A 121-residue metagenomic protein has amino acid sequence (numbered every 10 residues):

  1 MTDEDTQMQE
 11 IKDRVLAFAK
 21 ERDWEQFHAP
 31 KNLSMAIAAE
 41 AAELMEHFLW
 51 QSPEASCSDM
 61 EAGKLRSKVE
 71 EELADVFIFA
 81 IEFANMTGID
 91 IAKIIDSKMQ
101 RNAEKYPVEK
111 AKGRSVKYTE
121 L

Functional and structural regions predicted by a protein language model:
M1-L73, F77-L121: Flexible "arm" and connector segments at domain edges
